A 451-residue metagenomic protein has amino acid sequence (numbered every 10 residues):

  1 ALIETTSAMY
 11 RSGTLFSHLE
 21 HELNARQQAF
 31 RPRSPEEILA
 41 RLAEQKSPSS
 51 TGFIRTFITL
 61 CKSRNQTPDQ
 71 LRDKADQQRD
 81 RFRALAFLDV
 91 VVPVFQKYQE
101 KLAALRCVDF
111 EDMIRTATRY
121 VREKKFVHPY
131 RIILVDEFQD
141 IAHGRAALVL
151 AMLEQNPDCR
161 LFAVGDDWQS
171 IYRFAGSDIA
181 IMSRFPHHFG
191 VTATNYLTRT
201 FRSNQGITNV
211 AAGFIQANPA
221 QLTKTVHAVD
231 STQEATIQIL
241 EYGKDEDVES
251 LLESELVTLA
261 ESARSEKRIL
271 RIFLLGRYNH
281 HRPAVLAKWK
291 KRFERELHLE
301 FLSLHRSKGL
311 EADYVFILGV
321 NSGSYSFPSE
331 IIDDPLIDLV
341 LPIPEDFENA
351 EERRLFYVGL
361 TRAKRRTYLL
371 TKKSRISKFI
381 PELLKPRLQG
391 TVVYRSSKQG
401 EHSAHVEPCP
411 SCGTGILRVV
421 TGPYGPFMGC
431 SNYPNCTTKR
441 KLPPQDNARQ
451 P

Functional and structural regions predicted by a protein language model:
A1-C107: A basic/glycine-biased coupling hinge at the interface between accessory DNA-binding modules
D80-I181, R199, G309: Conserved helicase NTPase motor core
I132, R264-R271, A287-H298, L302 (+1 more regions): Conserved helicase C-terminal RecA-like lobe
H143-I237: Conserved RecA-like helicase ATPase core segment that couples NTP binding/hydrolysis to strand translocation
V191-A193, T200-E296: Helicase P-loop NTPase motor core
C409-C412, C430: Short cysteine-rich clusters marking metal-coordination/redox-active sites
V420-M428: Short linker/helix segments within small regulatory modules
P434-P451: Short metal-binding segments enriched for Cys and/or His
